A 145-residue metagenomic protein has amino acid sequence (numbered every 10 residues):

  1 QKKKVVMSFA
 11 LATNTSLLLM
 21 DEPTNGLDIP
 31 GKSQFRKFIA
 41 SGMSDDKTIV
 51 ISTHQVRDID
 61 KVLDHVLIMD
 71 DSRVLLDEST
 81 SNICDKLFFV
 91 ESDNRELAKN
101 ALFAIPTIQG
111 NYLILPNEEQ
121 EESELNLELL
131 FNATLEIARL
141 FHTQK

Functional and structural regions predicted by a protein language model:
M7: Hydrophobic anchor residue at the start of the ABC signature
N14: Conserved catalytic motifs of ABC-family nucleotide-binding domains
L18-E22, L27: Catalytic Walker B motif of ABC-type/P-loop ATPase nucleotide-binding domains
I29-G31: Helix N-cap at the start of a conserved alpha-helix in ABC-type nucleotide-binding domains
F35-I114: ABC transporter nucleotide-binding domain
F103-K145: C-terminal coupling/interaction segments
